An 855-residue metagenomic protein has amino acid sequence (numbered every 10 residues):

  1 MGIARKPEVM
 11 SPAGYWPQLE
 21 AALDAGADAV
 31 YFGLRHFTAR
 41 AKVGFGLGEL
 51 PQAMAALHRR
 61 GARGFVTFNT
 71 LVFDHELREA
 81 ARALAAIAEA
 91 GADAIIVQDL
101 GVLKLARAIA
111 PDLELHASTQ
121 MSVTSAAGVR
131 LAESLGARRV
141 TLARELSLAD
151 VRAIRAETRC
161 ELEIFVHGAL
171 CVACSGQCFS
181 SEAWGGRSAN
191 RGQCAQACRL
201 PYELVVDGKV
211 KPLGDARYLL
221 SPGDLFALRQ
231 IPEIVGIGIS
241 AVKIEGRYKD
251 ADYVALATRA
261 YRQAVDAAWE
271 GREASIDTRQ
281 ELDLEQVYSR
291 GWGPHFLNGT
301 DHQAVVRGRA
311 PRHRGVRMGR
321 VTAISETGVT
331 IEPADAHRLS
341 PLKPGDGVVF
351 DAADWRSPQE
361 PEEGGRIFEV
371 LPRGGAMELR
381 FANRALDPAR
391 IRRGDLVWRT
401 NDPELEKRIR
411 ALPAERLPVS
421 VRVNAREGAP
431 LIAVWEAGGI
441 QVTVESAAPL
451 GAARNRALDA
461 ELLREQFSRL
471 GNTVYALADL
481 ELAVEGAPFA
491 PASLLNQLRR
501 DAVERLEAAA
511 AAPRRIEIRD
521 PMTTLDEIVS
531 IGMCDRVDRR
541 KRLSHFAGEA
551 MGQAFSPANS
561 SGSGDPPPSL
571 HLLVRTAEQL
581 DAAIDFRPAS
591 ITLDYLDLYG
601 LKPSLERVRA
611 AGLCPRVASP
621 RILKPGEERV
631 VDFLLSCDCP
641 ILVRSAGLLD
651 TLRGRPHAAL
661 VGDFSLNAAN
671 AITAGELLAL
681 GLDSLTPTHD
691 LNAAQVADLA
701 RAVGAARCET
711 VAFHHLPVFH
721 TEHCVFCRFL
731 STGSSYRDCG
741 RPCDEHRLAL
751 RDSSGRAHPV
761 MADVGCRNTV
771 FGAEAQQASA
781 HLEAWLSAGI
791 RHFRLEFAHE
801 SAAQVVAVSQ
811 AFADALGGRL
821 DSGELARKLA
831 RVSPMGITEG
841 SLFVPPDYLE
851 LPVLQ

Functional and structural regions predicted by a protein language model:
M1-D24, A29-A39, A53-M54, R60-T67 (+9 more regions): Surface-exposed amphipathic alpha-helical tracts and adjacent flexible/coil segments at the periphery of soluble enzymes
K42: Glycine/threonine-rich flexible loop motifs
F45-E49, A55: Glycine/small-residue-rich interface belts in oligomeric ring/scaffold proteins and their assembly partners
F68, A108: Contiguous, structured surface segment used for ligand recognition
M121, S125: Conserved phosphate-binding/catalytic loop of the ribokinase/pfkB sugar-kinase fold
D538, R542-A547, F555-S561, D565-P567: Short, low-complexity intrinsically disordered segments enriched in A/P/G/S/L with frequent Arg, especially at protein
